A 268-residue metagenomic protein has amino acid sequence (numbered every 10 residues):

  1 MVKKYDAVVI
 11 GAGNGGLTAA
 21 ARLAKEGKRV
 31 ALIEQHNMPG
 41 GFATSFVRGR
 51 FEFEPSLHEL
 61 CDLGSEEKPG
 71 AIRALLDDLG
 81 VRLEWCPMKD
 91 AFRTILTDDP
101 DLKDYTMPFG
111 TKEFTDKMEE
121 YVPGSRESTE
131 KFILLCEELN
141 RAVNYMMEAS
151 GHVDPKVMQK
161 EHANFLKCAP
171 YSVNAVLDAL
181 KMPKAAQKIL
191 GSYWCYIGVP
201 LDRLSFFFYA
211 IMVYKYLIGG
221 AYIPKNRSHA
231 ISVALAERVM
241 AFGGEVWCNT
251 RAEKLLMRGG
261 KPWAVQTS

Functional and structural regions predicted by a protein language model:
V2-E138: N-terminal glycine-rich phosphate/pyrophosphate-binding loop and immediately adjacent elements
T18, E67, A71, E113 (+6 more regions): Generic recognition of stable, solvent-exposed alpha-helical segments in well-folded globular domains
Q35, S205-I211: Active-site-adjacent bridging/hinge elements
P55, K68, Q187-K188, A241 (+1 more regions): Acidic/polar loop patches that form or flank catalytic/metal-binding clefts of enzymes that bind anionic ligands
W85-C86, L201-R203, R238: Active-site substrate-recognition segment that forms the wall of the catalytic cavity or substrate channel
D99-L204: Rossmann-like flavin
A210-P262, Q266-T267: Helical element adjacent to the flavin cofactor pocket in flavoenzyme catalytic cores
